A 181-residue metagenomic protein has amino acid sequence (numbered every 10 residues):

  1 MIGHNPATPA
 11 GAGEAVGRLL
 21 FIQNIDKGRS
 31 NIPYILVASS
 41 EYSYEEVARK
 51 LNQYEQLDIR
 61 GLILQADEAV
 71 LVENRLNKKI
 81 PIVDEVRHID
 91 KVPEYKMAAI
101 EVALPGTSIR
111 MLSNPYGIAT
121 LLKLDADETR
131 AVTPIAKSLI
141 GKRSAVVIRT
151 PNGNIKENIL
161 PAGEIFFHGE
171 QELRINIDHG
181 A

Functional and structural regions predicted by a protein language model:
M1-A181: N-terminally biased helix-coil "hinge/interface" segments that flank
